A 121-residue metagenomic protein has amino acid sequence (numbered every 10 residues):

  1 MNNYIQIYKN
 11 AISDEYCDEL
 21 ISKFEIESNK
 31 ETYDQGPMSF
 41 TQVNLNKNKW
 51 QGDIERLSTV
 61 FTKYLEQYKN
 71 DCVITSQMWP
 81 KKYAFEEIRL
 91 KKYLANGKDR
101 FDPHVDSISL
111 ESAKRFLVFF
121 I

Functional and structural regions predicted by a protein language model:
M1-K82, E87: Non-heme Fe(II)/2-oxoglutarate
E66-I121: Catalytic core of non-heme Fe(II) oxygenases with the double-stranded beta-helix
